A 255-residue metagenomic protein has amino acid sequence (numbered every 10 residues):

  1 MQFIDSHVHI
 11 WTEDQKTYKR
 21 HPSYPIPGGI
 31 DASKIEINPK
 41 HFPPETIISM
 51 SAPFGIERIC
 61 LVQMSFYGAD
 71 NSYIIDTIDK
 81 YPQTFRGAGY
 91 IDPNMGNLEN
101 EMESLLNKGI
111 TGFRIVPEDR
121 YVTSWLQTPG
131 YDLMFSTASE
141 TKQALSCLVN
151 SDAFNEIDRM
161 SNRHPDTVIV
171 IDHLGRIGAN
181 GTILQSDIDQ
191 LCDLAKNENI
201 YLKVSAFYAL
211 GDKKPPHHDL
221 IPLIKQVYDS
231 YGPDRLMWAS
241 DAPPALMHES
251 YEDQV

Functional and structural regions predicted by a protein language model:
M1-S65, A69: An N-terminally biased module of ancient metal coordination in phosphate/nucleic-acid-related enzymes
Q2-I4, V170, W238: Residue-level marker for buried hydrophobic side chains located in beta-strands that build the well-ordered beta-sheet
Q2-W11, L105-N107, P129, M134 (+3 more regions): A generic "structured core" feature
V8, M64, L174, D241-A242: Active-site metal-binding loops of divalent metal-dependent hydrolases
K40-S51, M95-L105, P129, S186-D187 (+1 more regions): Short, acidic/polar
R58, S65-D152, D158-S161, Y201-F207 (+1 more regions): Active-site gating/metal-coordination segments in enzymes
S146-D152, V168-R176: Conserved anion-binding
G178-V255: H/E-rich (His + Asp/Glu) clusters that bind or coordinate divalent metals
